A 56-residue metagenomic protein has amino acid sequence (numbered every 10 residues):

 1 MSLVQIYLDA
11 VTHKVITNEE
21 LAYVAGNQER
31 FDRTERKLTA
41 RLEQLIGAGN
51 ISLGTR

Functional and structural regions predicted by a protein language model:
M1-Q28, G54-R56: N-terminal acidic leader/helix
F31-R56: General marker for long, soluble alpha-helical cores
